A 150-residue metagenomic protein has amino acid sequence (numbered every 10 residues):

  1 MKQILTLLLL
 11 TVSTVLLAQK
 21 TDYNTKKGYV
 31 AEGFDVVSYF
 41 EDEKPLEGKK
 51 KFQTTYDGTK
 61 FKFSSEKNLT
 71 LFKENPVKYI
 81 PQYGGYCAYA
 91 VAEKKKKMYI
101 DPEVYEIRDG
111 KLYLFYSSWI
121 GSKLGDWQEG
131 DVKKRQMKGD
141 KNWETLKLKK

Functional and structural regions predicted by a protein language model:
M1-T21: Bacterial Sec-dependent N-terminal signal peptides
Q19-K62, E66-K150: Charged, low-complexity intrinsically disordered segments
